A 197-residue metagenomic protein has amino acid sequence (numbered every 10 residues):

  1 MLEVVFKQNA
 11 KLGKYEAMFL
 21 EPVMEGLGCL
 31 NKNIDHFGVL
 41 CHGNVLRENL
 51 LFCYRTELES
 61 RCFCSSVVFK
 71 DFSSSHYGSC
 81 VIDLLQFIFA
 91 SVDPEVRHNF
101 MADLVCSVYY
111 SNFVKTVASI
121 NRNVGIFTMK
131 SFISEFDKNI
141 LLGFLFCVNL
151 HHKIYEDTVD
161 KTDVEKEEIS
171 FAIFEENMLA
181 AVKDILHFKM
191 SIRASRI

Functional and structural regions predicted by a protein language model:
M1-H42, C53-S65, S170-I173, N177 (+1 more regions): ATP-dependent phospho-/nucleotidyl transfer catalytic cores
G38, C64-V67, G78-V81, L85: Beta-strand-rich binding-surface signature of beta-sandwich/beta-barrel folds used to engage anionic ligands
N44, D71: Conserved catalytic-loop position in the HRD/HxD motif
R47-E48, F52: Catalytic-loop Lys-Pro-X-Asn motif of eukaryotic-like protein kinases
S74-S119, L142-D163, S170: Active-site activation/catalytic loop segments of kinase-like enzymes and analogous catalytic loops in related
I120-M129: Short, glycine/acidic-rich hinge or "gate" loops at secondary-structure transitions that mediate conformational
F132-K138: C-terminal active-site-capping segments
K138-I197: ATP/Mg2+ or Mg2+-diphosphate-binding catalytic cores that bind nucleotide phosphates or diphosphates via glycine-rich
